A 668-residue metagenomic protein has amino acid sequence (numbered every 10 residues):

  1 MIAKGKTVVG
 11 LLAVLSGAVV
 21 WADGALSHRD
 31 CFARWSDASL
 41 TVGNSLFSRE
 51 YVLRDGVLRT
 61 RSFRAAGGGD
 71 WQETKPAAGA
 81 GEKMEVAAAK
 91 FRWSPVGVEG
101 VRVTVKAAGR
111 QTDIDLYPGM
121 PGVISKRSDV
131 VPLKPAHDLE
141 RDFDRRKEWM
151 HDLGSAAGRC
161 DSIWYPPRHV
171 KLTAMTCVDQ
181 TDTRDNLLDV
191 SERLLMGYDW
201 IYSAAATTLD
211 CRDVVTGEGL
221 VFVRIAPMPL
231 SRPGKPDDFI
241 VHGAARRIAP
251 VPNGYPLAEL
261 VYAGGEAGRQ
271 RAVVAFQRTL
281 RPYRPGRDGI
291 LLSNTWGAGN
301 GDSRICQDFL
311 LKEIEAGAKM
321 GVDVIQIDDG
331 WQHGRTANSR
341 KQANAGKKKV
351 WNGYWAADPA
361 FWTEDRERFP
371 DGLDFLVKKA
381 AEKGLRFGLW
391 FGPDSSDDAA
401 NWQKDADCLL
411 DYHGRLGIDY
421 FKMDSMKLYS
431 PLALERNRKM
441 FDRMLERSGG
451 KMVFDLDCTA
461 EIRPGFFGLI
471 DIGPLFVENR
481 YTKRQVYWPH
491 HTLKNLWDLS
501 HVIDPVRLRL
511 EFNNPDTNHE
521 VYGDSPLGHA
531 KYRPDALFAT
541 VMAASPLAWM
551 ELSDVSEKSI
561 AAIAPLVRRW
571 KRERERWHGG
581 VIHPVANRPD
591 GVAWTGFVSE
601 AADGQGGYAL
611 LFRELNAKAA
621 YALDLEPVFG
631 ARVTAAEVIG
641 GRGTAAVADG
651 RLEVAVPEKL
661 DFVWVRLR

Functional and structural regions predicted by a protein language model:
M1-V9: Bacterial N-terminal signal peptides that target proteins for export
V9-A18: Bacterial N-terminal signal peptides
W21-A275, A622-P627, A635, A645-V647 (+1 more regions): N-terminal accessory beta-strand-rich subdomains and adjacent acidic, glycine-rich linkers that precede catalytic cores
S45, F63, V251-G254, F441-A645 (+2 more regions): Active-site-proximal substrate-binding groove within the catalytic cores of carbohydrate-active enzymes
Y262-G264, V665-R668: Short beta-strand-to-coil "C-cap" segments at the C-terminal boundary of structured domains/repeats, marking
R269-A316, M320-V324, D328, Q332-H333: An acidic-aromatic substrate-binding cleft motif
M320-G321, L416-G417, Q605: Short loop/turn motifs at secondary-structure junctions
Q326-Y522, K531: Aromatic- and carboxylate-enriched substrate-binding clefts and catalytic-loop regions of carbohydrate-active enzymes
